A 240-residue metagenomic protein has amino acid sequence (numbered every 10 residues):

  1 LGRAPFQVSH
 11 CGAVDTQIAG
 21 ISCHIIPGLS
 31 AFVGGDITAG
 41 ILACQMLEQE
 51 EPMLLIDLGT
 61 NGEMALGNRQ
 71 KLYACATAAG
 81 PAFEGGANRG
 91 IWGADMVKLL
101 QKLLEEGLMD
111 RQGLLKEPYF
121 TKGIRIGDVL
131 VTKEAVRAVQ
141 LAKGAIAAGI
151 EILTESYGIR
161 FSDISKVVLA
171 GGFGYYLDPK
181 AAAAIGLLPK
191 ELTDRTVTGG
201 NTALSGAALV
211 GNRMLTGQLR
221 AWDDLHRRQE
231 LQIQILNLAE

Functional and structural regions predicted by a protein language model:
L1-G12, C23, P27, F32 (+2 more regions): Glycine-rich phosphate-binding loop of actin/hexokinase-like ATP-binding domains
H24-I37, L47, L209-E240: Acidic, glycine/GT-rich loop-and beta-edge segments that sit at the periphery of enzyme/chaperone cores
I37-G40, C44, A138-S162: Phosphate/ATP-binding catalytic cores across multiple sugar-kinase/actin-like superfamilies, primarily ASKHA
M46-Q49, Q70, Q101-M109, E151-I159 (+1 more regions): Generic secondary-structure signature for well-ordered alpha-helical cores
L58-T60, K116-K122, D163-F173, D223-L238: A glycine-rich phosphate-binding loop feature that marks nucleotide/adenosyl-phosphate handling sites
N68-Y73, F83, I159-L225: Catalytic phosphate/nucleotide-handling subdomain of diverse soluble enzymes
A94, K98, R137-Q140, G144-I152 (+4 more regions): Feature representing long, continuous alpha-helical segments
V97-A142: Gly/charged contiguous loops adjacent to phosphate- or pyrophosphate-bearing nucleotide/cofactor binding elements
